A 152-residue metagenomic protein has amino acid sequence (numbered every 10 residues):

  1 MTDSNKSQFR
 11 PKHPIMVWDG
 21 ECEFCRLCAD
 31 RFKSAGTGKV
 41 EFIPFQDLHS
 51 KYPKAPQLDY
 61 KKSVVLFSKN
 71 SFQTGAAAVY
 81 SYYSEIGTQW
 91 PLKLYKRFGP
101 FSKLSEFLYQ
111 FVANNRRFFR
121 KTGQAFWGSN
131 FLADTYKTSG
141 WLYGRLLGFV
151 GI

Functional and structural regions predicted by a protein language model:
T2-S4, S50-P53: Intrinsically disordered, low-complexity segments enriched in polar/charged residues with Gly/Pro, especially when
D3-A35: Local sequence-structure signature of Cys/Sec-based thiol-disulfide redox active-site neighborhoods
H13, K39, S63: A residue-level signal for beta-strand positions that form part of recognition/binding surfaces within mature
R31-F32, G36-E41, S81: Non-catalytic interaction surface on structured domains
G38-K51: Thiol-based oxidoreductase modules, predominantly thioredoxin-like and allied folds used for disulfide exchange
K51-I152: Thiol/selenol-based redox catalytic cores and closely related redox-interacting motifs
